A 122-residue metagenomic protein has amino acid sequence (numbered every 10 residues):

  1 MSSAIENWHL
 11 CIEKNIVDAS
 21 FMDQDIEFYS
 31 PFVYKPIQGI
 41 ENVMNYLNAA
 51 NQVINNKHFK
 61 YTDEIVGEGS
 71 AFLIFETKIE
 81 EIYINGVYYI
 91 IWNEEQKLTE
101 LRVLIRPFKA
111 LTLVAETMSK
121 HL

Functional and structural regions predicted by a protein language model:
M1-L122: C-terminal and inter-domain tail/linker signature
